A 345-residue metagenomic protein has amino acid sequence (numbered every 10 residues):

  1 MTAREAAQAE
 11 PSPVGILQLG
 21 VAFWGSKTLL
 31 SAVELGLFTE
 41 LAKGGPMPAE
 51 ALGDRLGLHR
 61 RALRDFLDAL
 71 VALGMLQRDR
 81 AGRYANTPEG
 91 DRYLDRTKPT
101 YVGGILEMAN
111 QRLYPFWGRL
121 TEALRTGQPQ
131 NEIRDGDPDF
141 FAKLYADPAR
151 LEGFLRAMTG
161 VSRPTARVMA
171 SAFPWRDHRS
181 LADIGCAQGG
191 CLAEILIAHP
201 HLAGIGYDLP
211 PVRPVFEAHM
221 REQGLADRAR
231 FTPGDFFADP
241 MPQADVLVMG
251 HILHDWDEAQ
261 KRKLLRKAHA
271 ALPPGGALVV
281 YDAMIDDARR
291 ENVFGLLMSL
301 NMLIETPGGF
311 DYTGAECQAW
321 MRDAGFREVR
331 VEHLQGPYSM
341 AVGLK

Functional and structural regions predicted by a protein language model:
T2-R78, W175-K345: Alpha-helical subdomain
A6-A7, P13-K43, D54-R179: Conserved Class I S-adenosyl-L-methionine-dependent methyltransferase catalytic core
